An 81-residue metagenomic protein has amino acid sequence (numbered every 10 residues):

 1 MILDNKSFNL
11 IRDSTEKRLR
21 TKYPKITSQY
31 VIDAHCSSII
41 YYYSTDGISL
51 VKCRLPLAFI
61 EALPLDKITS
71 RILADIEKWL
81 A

Functional and structural regions predicted by a protein language model:
M1-Y30, P64-S70: Negatively charged, low-complexity tracts enriched in Asp/Glu with abundant Ser/Thr
L3-D4, I32, T45, A74: Intrinsic-disorder/low-complexity regions
T27-K67: Acidic, low-complexity, intrinsically disordered interaction modules
K67-A81: Acidic, low-complexity intrinsically disordered segments
